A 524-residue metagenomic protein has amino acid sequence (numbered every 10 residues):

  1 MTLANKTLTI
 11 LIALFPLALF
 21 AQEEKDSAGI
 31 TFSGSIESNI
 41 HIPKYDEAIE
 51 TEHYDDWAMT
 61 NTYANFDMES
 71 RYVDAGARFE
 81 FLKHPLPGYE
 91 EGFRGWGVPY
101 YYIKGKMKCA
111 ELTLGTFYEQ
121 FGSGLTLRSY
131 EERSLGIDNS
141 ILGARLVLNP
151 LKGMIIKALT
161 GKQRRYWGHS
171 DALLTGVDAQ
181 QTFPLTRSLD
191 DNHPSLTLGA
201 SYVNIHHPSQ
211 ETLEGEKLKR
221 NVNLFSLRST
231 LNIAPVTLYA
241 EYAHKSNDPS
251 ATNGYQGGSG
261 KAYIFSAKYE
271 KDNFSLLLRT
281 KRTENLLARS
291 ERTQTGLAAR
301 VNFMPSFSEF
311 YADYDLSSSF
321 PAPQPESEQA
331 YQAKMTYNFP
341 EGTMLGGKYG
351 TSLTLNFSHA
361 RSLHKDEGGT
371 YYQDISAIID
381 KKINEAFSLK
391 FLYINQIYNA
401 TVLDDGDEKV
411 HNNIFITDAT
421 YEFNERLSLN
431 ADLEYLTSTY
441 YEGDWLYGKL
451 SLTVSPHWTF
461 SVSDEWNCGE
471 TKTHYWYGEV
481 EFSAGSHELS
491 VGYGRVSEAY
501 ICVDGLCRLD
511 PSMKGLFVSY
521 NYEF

Functional and structural regions predicted by a protein language model:
M1-T31, F524: Bacterial Sec-dependent N-terminal signal peptides
E24-T31, I36, I40-M59, M68-E69 (+9 more regions): Signature for the C-terminal beta-barrel architecture of outer-membrane proteins
Y63: Catalytic domains of carbohydrate-active enzymes, especially glycoside hydrolases
Y100: Phosphate/ribose-recognition catalytic cores of enzymes acting on nucleotide-derived substrates
I103-L125, S129-P150: Well-ordered mid-protein domain cores that form the structural environment of catalytic cofactors
G485, G492-G494: Long, intrinsically disordered, low-complexity segments
